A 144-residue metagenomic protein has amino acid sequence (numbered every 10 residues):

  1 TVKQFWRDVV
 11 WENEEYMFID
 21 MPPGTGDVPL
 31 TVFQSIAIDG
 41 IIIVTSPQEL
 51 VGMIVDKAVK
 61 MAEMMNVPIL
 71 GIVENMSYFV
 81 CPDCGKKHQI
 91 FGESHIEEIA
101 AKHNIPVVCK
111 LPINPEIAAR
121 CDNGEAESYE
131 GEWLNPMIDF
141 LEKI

Functional and structural regions predicted by a protein language model:
V2, M21, Q34, L70 (+1 more regions): Glycine-rich phosphate-binding loops of nucleotide-dependent enzymes
K3-T31: Switch II (G3) loop of P-loop NTPases
K3-W6, L30-F33, D56-V59, I138: Predominant activation on well-ordered alpha-helical scaffold segments within soluble catalytic domains
M17, I41-I42, V108: Short, well-ordered beta-strand core segments
P23-T25, Q48-V51, S77-F79: Short, catalytically relevant binding-site loops at active-site mouths
P29-V32, V55, C81, A100: Hydrophobic packing residues within well-ordered alpha-helices of enzyme cores
I36-E74: Helical hairpin unit composed of two closely spaced alpha helices linked by a short loop
V59-I144: C-terminal lobe/tail of nucleotide-utilizing enzymes
